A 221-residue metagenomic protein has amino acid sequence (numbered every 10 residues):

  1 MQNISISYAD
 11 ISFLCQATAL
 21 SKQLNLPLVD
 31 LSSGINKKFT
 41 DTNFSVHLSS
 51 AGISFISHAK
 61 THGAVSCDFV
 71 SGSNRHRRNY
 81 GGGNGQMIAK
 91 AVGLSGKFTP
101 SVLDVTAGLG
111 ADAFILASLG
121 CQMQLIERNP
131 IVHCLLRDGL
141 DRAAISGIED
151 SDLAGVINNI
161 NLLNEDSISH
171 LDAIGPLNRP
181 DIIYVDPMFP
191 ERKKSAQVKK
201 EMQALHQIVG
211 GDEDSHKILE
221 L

Functional and structural regions predicted by a protein language model:
M1-S101, S118, A173-I174: S-adenosyl-L-methionine
A17-T18, A113, H216-E220: Short amphipathic alpha-helical segments and helix-helix/interface helices
P27, Q122, N159-N161: Conserved beta-strand segments of alpha/beta enzyme cores
V70, N129, M188: Anionic group-transfer/hydrolysis microenvironments
P100-L136: Basic (Lys/Arg-enriched) interaction patch that binds polyanionic ligands
V102-I115, R179-A196: Conserved proline-anchored active-site loop of SAM-dependent methyltransferases that bridges a beta-strand
I126-I182: S-adenosyl-L-methionine
P187-I218: Mobile active-site "lid"/loop adjacent to the S-adenosyl-L-methionine
